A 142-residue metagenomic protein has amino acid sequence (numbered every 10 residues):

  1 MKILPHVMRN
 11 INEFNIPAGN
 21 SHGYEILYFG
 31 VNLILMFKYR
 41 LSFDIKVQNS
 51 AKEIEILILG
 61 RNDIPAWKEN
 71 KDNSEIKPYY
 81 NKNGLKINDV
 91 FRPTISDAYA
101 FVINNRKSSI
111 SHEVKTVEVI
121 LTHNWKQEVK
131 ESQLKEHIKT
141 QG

Functional and structural regions predicted by a protein language model:
M1-G142: Acidic, Ser/Thr/Pro
